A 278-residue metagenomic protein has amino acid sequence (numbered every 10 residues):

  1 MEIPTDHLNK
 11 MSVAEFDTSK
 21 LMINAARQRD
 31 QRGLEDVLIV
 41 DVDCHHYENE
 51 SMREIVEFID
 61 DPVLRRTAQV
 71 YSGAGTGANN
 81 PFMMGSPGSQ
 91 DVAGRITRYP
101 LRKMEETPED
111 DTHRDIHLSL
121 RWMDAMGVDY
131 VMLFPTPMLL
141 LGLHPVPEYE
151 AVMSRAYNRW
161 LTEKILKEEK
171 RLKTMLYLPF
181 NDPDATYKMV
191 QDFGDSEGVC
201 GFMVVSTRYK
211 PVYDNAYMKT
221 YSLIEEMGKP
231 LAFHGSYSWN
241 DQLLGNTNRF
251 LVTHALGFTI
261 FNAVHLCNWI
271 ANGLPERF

Functional and structural regions predicted by a protein language model:
M1-F278: Helix-coil boundary/capping segments in enzymes
